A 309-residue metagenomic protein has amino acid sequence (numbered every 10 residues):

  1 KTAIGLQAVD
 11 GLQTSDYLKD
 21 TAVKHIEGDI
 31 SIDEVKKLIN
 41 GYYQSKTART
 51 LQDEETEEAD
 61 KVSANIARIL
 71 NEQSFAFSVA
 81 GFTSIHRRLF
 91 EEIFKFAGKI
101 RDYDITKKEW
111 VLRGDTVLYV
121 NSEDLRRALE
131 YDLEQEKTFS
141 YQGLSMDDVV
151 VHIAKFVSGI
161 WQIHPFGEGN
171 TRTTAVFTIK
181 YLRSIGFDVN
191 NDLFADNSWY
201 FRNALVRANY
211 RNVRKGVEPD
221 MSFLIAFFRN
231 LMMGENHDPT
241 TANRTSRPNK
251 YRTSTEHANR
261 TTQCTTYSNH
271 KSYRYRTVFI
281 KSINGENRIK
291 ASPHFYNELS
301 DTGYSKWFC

Functional and structural regions predicted by a protein language model:
K1-C309: FIC/Doc superfamily catalytic core
